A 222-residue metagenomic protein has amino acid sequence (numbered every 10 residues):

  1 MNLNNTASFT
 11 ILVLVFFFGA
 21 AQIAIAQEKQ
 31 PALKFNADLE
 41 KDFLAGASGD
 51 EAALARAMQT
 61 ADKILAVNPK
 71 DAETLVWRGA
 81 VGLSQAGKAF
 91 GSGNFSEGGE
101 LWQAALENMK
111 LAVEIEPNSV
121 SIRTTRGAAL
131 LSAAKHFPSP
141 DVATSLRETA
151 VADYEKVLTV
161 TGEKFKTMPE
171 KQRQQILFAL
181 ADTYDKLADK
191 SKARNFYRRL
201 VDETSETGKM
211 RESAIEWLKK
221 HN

Functional and structural regions predicted by a protein language model:
A24-A66, A72, W77-A80: N-terminal leader/linker segments that initiate helical-solenoid repeat arrays
L33-F35, E163-N222: Terminal, low-structured helical/coil segments at or just beyond the last alpha-helical repeat
E40-A47, S84-N94, S132-D141, A188 (+1 more regions): Short coil/turn linking the two alpha-helices of tandem helical-hairpin repeats
K63-T74, K110-I122, V157-R173, E203: Flexible helix-coil transition and linker loops at the boundaries of alpha-helical arrays
